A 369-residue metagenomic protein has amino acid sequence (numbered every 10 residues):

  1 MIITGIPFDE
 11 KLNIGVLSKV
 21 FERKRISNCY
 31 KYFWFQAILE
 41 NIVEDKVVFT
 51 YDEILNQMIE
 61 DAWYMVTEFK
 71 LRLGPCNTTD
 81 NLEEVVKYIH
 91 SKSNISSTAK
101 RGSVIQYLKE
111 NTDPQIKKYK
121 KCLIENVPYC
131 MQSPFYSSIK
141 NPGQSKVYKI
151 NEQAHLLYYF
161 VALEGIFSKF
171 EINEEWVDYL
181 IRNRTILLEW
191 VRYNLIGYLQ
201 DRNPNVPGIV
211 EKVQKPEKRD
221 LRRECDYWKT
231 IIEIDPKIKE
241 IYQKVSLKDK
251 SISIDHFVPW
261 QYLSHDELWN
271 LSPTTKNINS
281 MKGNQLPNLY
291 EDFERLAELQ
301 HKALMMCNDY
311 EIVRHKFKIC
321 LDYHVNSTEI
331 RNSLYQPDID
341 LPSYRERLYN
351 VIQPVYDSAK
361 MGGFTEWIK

Functional and structural regions predicted by a protein language model:
M1-C225, D292-K302: Mixed-charge, low-complexity interaction segments
V20-N28, T230, Q261-H265: Short, charged/polar micro-motifs that form catalytic or ligand-binding hotspots
C29-F33, D235, D266, N270: Generic recognition of stable, solvent-exposed alpha-helical segments in well-folded globular domains
E217-W228, I254-W260: Short Cys/His-rich Zn2+-coordinating modules
D226-P236, S264-E267: Short, flexible, mixed-charge glycine/proline-rich loop motifs that serve as phosphate/nucleic-acid-contacting
I241-P273, K282-R295: Histidine-centered nuclease catalytic patch
K276: Long, His/Glu/Asp-enriched segments that create or flank divalent metal/ion-associated functional microenvironments
D292-E366: C-terminal structured domain segments
